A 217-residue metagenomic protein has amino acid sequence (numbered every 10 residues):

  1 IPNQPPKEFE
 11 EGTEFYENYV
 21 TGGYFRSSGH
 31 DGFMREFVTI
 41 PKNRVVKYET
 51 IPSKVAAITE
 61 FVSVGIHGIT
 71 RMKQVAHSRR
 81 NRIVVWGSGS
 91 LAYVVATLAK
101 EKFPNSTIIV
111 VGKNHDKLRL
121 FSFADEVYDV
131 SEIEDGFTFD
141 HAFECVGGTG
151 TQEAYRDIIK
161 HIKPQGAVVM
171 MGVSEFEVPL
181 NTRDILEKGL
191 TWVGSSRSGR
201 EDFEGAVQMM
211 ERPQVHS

Functional and structural regions predicted by a protein language model:
I1-V46: Glycine-rich phosphate/adenylate-binding loop and adjacent beta-alpha elements of nucleotide- or dinucleotide-binding
N3-P6, L120, P213-S217: Short, intrinsically disordered, charge-balanced linker/junction segments flanking boundaries in proteins
I51-S131: Mid-domain Rossmann-like dinucleotide-binding core that forms the NAD(H)/NADP(H) cofactor-binding site
G65, F139, Y155, F203-V207: A general structural signal for well-ordered alpha-helical segments in protein cores
Q74-R80, E101-S106, L118-T191: Glycine-rich cofactor phosphate-binding loops and adjacent beta1-alpha1 units of small-molecule cofactor enzyme domains
S174-S217: C-terminal substrate-binding/catalytic core of Rossmann-like NAD(P)-dependent dehydrogenases/reductases
